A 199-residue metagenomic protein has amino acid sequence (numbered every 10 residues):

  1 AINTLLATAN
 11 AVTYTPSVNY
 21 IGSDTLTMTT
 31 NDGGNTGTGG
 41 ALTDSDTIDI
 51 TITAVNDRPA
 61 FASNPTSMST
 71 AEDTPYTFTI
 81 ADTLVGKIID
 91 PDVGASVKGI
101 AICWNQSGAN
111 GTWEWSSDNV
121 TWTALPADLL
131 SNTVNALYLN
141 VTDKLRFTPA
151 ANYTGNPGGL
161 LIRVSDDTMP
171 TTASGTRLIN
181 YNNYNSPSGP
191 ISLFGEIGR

Functional and structural regions predicted by a protein language model:
A1-R199: Extracellular glycosylation-rich, acidic/polar low-complexity regions of adhesion- and matrix-associated proteins
